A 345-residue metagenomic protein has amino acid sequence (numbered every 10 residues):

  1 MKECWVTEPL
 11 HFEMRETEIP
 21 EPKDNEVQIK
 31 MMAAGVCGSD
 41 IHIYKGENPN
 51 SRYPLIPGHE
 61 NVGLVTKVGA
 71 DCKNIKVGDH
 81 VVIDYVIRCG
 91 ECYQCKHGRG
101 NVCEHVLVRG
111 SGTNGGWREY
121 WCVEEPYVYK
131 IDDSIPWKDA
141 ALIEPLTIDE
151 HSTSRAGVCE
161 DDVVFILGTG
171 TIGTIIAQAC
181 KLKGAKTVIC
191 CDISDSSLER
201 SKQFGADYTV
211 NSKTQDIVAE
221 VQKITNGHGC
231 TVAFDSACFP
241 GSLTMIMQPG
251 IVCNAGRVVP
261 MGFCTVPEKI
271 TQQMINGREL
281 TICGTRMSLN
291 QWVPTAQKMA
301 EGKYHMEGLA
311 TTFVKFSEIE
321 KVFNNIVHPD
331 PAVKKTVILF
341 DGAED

Functional and structural regions predicted by a protein language model:
H11, P20-A34, E47-Y93, D132-I135: Glycine-rich beta-strand-centered segment in the early N-terminal region that forms part of a ligand/cofactor-binding
H80, V163, G256-R257, T281: Short glycine-centered segments of the SAM/dcSAM-binding site in methyltransferase folds
C89-L167: NAD(P)H dinucleotide-binding glycine-rich loop of Rossmann-like/cofactor-binding domains, especially the beta1-alpha1
I135-T214, A219: Mid-domain Rossmann-like dinucleotide-binding core that forms the NAD(H)/NADP(H) cofactor-binding site
A156, E199, F204-E279, E344-D345: Glycine-rich cofactor phosphate-binding loops and adjacent beta1-alpha1 units of small-molecule cofactor enzyme domains
D192, K223, I246-M247, L289-D345: C-terminal hydrophobic helical "lid"/dimerization subdomain of Rossmann-like NAD(P)H-dependent oxidoreductases
R257-V259, I270-L309: Rossmann-fold dehydrogenase core element
